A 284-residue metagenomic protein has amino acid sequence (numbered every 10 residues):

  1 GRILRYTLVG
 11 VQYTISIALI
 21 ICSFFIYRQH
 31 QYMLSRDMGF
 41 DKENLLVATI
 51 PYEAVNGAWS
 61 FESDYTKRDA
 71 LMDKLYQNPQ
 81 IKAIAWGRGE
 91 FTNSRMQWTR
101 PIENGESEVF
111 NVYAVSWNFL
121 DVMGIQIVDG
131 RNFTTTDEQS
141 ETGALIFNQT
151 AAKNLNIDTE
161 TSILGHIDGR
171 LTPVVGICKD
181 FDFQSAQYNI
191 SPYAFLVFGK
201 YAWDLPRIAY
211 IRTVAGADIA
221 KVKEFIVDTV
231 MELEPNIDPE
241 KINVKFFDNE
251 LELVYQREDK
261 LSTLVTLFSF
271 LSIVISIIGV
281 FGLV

Functional and structural regions predicted by a protein language model:
G1-G57: Alpha-helical transmembrane segments of integral membrane proteins
T7, V11-I17, N78, V254 (+1 more regions): Loop-to-transmembrane-helix entry motif
H30, L251, L283-V284: Hydrophobic alpha-helical interface/terminus motif in multipass membrane transporters
Y52-W59, G87-N118, I125-A144: Short acidic/polar micro-motifs at solvent-exposed secondary-structure junctions
T66-A83, Q149-K153, G169-S262: "Rare, low-scoring activations can occur in soluble or secreted enzymes where short amphipathic helices or signal
G105-N111, R131-I146, L164-D180, K200-D204: Beta-strand-rich non-transmembrane domains
W117-R131, T142-S162, F181: Short, solvent-exposed hinge/capping segments at secondary-structure junctions
F268-V284: A hydrophobic alpha-helix feature that marks transmembrane segments and, especially, their cytosolic C-terminal ends
